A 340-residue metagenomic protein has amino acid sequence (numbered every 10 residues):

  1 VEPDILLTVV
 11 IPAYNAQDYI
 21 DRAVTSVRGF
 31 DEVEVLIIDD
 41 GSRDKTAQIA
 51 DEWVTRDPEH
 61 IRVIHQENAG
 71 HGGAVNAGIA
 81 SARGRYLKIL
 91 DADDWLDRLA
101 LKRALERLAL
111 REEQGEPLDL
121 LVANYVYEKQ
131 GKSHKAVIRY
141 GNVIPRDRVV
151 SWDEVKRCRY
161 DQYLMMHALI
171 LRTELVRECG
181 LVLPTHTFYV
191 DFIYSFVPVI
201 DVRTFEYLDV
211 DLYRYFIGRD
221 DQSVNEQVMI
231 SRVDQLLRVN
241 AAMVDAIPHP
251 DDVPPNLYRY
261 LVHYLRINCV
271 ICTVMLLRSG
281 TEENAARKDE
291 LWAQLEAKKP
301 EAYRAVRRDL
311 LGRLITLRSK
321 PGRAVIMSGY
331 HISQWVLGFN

Functional and structural regions predicted by a protein language model:
N15-G29: Short, well-formed alpha-helical segments that are part of the catalytic scaffolds of diverse glycosyltransferases
D18-D21, D44-W53, H65, L99: Acidic helix N-cap motif at the loop->helix transition within catalytic regions of sugar-transfer enzymes
S26, D39-Q48, A69-G70: A conserved acidic beta->alpha catalytic loop
V33-G41, R62-E67, D91-A92: Short beta-strand/loop segment that forms part of the nucleotide-sugar
Q66-A82: Glycine-rich, basic loop-to-helix element that forms the pyrophosphate-binding segment of sugar-nucleotide handling
H71, A92-F205, I217, D221-M229: Donor-binding/catalytic cores of nucleotide-activated saccharide and glycerol-phosphate transferases/polymerases
L87: Short aromatic/hydrophobic "clamp" motif used to bind/position activated sugar donors
R278-N340: Membrane-interface aromatic/basic loop that binds lipid-linked glycans or pyrophosphate carriers, typified by
